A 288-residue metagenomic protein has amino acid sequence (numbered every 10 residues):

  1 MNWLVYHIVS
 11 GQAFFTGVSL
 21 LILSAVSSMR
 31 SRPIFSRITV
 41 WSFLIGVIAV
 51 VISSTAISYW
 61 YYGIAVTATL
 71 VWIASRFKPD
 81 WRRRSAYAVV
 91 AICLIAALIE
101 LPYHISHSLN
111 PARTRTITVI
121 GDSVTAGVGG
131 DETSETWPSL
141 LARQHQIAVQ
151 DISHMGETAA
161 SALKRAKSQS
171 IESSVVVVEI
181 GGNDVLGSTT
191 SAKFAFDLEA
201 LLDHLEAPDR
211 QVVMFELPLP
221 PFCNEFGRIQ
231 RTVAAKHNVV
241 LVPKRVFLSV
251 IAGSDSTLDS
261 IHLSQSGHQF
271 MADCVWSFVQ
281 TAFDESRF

Functional and structural regions predicted by a protein language model:
W3-S54, W60-A68, F77-A88, R143-Q144 (+1 more regions): Alpha-helical cap/lid subdomain in secreted, periplasmic, or secretory-pathway luminal O-acyl-processing enzymes
T69-A74, C93-A96: Transmembrane helix-bundle segments that form internal channels/tunnels in multi-pass membrane proteins, characterized
V71-A74, I105-H107, A200-L201: Short, charged beta->alpha transition segments
R83-H104: Internal/C-terminal transmembrane anchor helices
I95-A96, G129, I152-T158, T190-S191 (+1 more regions): Short, flexible loop segments at the rims of nucleotide/cofactor-binding pockets, characterized by
L98-M155, R165-E172, V176: Serine-esterase "nucleophile elbow" of acetyl-processing enzymes
D122, G156, N183-G187: Active-site neighborhood of divalent metal-dependent phosphoester/pyrophosphate hydrolases
T125, T158, T257: Ser/Thr-centric signal marking residues that sit in or immediately flank functional binding/regulatory motifs
